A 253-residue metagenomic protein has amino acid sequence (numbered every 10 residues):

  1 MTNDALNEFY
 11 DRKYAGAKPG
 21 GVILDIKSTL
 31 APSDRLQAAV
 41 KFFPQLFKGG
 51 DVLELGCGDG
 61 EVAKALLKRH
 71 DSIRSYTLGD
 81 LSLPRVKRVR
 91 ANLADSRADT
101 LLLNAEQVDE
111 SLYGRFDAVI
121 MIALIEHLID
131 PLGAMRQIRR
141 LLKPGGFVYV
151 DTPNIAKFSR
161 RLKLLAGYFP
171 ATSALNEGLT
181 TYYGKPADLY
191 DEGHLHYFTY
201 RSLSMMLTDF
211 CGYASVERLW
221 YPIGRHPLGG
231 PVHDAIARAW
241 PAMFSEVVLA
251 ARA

Functional and structural regions predicted by a protein language model:
M1-G114, A118-I122, M135, R218-H226 (+2 more regions): Conserved N-terminal segment of class I S-adenosyl-L-methionine
V22, L81, I129-R140, F147-R252: S-adenosyl-L-methionine-dependent methyltransferase catalytic module, highlighting the catalytic core
A123-H127: A short His-aromatic
